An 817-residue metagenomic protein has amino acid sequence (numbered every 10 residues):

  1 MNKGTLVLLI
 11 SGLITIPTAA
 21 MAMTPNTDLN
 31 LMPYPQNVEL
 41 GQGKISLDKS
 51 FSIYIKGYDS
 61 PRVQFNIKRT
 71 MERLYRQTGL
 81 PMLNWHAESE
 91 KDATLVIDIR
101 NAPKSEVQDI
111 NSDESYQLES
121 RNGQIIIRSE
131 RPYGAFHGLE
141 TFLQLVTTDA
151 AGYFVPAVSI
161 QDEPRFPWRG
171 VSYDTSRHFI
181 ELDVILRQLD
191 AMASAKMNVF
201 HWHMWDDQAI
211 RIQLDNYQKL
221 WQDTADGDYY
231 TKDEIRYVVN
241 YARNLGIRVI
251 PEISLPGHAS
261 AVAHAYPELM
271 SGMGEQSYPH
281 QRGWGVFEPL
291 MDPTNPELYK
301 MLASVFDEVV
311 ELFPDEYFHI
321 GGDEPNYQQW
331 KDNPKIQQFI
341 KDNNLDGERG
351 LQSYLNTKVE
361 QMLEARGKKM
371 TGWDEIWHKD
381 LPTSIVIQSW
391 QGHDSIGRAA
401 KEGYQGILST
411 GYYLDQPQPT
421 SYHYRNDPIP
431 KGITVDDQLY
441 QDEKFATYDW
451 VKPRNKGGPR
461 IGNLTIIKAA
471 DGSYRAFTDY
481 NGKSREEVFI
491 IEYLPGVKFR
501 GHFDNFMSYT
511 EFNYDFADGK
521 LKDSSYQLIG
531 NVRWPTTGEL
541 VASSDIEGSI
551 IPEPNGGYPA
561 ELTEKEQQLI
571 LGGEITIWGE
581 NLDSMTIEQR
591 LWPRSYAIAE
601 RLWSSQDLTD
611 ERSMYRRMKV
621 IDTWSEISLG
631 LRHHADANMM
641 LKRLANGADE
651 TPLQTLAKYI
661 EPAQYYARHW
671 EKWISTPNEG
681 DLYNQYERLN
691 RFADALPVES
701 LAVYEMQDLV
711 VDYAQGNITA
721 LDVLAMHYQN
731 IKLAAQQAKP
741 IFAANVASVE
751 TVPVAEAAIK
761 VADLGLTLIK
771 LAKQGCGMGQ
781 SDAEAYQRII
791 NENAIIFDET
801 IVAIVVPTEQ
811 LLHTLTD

Functional and structural regions predicted by a protein language model:
N2-M21: Gram-negative bacterial Sec-dependent N-terminal signal peptides
A22-P164, K369-D374, L381, I627 (+2 more regions): Acidic, contiguous N-terminal accessory segments
P25, L31-Y34, E39-G41, K49 (+8 more regions): Substrate-binding groove of N-acetylhexosamine-processing glycoside hydrolases
P61-V63, F179-E181, D207-R211, P256-V262 (+6 more regions): Flexible loop/turn segments at secondary-structure boundaries
L80, M197, I247, K368 (+1 more regions): Short glycine/serine/threonine/alanine-rich loop segments
E106-H319, N333, K358, M362 (+2 more regions): Feature activates predominantly on carbohydrate-active enzymes
G321-L345: N-terminal leader/propeptide and maturation segments of large enzyme subunits in energy/redox metabolism and hydrolases
A446-E539: Central antiparallel beta-sheet cores of small beta-barrel/beta-sandwich binding domains
